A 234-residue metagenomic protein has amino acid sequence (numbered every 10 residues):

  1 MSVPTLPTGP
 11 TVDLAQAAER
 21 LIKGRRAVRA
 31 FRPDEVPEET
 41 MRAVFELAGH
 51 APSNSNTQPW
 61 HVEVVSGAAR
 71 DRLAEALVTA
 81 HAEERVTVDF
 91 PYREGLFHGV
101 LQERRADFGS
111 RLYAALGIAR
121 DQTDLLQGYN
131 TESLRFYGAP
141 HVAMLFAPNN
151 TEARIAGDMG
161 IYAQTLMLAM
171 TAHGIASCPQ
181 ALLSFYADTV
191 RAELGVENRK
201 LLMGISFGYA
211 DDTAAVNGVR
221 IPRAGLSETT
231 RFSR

Functional and structural regions predicted by a protein language model:
M1-R234: Acidic, surface-exposed loops and disordered segments
